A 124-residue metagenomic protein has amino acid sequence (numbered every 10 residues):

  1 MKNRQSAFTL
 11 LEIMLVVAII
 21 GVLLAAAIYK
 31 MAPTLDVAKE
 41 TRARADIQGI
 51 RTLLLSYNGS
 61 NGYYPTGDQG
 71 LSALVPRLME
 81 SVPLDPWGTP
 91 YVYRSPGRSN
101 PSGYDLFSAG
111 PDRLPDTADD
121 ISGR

Functional and structural regions predicted by a protein language model:
R4-M31: N-terminal single-pass transmembrane signal-anchor helix
E12, D46, D85, D120: Acidic active-site catalytic centers that drive phospho-/nucleotidyl reactions and related ester hydrolyses
A25-A73: Conserved hydrophobic/amphipathic alpha-helical signal-anchor segments
T52-L55, G59-S102: Extracellular/periplasmic head regions of type IV pilus-like filament subunits
D112: Acidic carboxylate motifs that coordinate Ca2+ or other divalent cations, activating on Asp/Glu
T117-R124: Short, low-complexity, Pro/Ser/Thr/Gly-rich segments in the mature regions of secreted, periplasmic
